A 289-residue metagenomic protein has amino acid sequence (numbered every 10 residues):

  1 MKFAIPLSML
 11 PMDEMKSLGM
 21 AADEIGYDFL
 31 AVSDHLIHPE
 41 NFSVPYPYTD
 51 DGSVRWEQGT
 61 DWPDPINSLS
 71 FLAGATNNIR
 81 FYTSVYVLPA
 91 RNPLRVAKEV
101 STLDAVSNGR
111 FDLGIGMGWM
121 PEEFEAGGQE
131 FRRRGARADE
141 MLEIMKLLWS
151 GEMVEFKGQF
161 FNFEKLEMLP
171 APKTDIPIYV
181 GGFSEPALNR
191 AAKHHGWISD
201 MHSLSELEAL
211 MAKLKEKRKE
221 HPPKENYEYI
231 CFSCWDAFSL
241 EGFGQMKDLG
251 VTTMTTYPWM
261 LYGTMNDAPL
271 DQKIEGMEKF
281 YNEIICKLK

Functional and structural regions predicted by a protein language model:
M1-K289: Active-site-adjacent structural elements that line small-molecule/cofactor binding pockets in enzymes
